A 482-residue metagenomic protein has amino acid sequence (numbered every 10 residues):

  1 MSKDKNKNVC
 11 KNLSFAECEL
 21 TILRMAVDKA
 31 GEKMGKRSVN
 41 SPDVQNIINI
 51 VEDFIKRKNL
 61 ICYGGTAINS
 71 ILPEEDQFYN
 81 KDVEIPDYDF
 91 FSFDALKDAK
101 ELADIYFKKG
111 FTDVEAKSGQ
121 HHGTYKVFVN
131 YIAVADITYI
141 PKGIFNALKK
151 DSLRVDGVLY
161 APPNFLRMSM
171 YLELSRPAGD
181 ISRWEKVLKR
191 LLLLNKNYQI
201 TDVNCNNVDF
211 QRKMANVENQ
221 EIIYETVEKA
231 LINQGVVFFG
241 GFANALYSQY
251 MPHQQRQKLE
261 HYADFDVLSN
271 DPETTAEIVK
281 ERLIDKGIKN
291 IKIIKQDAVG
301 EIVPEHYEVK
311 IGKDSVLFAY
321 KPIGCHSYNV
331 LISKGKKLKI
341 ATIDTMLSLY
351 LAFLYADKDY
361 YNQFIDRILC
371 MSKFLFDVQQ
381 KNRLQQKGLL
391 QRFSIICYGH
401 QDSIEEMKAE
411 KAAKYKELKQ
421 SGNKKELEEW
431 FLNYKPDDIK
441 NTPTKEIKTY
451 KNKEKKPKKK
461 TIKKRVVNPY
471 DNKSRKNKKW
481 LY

Functional and structural regions predicted by a protein language model:
M1-N46, R154-I222, N441-K458, I462-Y470 (+1 more regions): N-terminal regions immediately upstream of nucleotidyltransferase
V9-N12, Y131, K313-S315, G335: Residue-level detection of beta-strand-connecting loop/turn positions
V44-L96, I222-E273: Active-site nucleotide-donor binding segment shared across nucleotidyl transfer reactions
L96-A103, E273-K280: Short, conserved charged micro-motifs
D104-N146, R282-Y328: Conserved catalytic core of two-metal-ion nucleotidyltransferases
A135-M214, S315-Y450: Active-site and adjacent loop segments of nucleotide-processing enzymes that use two-metal-ion phosphate chemistry
